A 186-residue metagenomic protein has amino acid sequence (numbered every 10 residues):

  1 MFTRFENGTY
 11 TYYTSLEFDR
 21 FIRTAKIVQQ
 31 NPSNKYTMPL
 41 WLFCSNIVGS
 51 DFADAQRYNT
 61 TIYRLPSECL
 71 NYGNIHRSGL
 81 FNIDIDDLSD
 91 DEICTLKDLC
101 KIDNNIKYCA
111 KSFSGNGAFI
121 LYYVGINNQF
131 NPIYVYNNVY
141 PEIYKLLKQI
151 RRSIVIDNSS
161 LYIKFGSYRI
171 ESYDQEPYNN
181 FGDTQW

Functional and structural regions predicted by a protein language model:
M1-G79, T184: DNA replication initiation on ssDNA origins
G8, N71-G73, L96-L99, S153: Homeobox/homeodomain signature
E17, R64-S89, V124-W186: DNA replication initiation modules
A25-P32, D51, A55, L99-N104 (+1 more regions): Hydrophobic, Leu/Ile/Phe/Ala-enriched alpha-helical segments that form helix-helix packing faces
L88-N104: Short amphipathic alpha-helix segments
N105-A110: A short linear hydrophobic-aromatic micro-motif
S112-L121: Short, conserved phosphate-binding/catalytic loop or strand-edge motifs used in phosphoryl-/nucleotidyl-transfer
